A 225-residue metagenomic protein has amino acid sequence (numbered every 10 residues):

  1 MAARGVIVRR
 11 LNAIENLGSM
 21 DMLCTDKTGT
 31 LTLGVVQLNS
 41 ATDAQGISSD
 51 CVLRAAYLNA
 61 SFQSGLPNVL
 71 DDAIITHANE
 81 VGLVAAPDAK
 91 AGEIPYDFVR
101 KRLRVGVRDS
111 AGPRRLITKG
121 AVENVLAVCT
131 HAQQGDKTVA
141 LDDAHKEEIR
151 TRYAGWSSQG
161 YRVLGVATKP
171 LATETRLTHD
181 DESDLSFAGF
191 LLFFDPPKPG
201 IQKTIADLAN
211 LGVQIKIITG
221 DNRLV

Functional and structural regions predicted by a protein language model:
M1-N12, V36-A41: Juxtamembrane helix-loop transition segments at the membrane interface in multi-pass membrane proteins
A3-R4, K27, R162, K198: Short, cationic motifs built from Arg/Lys/His that form the positively charged side of catalytic pockets
I14-L17, K198: Voltage-sensor/pore transmembrane module of 6-TM cation channels
N16-S186, F193, A206-D207, I215-V225: Cytosolic catalytic regions of ATP/NTP-dependent phosphoryl-transfer enzymes
P197-D207: The conserved cystathionine-beta-synthase
G212: Short glycine-rich hinge loops at helix-strand junctions in the catalytic core of two-component histidine kinases
